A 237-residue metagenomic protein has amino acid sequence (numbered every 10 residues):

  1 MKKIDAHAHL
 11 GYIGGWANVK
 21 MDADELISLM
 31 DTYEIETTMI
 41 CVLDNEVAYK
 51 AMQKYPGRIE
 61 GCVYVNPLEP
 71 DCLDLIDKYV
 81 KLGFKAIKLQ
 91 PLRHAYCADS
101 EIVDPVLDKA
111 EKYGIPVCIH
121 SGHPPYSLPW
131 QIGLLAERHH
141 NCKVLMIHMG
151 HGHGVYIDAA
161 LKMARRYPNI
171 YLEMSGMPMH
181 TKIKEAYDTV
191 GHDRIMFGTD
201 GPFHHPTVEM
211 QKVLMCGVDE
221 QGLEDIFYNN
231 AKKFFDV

Functional and structural regions predicted by a protein language model:
M1-A6, V19-T37, H192-R194, T207-V237: Mid-to-C-terminal alpha-helical segments outside catalytic/metal-binding sites
H7, M30, Y79, I87 (+5 more regions): Conserved, mostly hydrophobic/aromatic
A8-H9, A17, D24-L43, E60-Y64 (+1 more regions): Divalent metal-dependent hydrolysis catalytic cores, especially in the metallo-beta-lactamase
H9-I13, L43-D44, Y64-L68, Q90-L92 (+4 more regions): Active-site beta-loop-alpha junctions enriched in small/polar residues
G15-V19, D99-E101: Short, solvent-exposed loop/turn segments at secondary-structure boundaries
D22-L29, V47-A51, L75-Y79, I102-V106 (+4 more regions): A general structural detector for well-ordered alpha-helical segments in enzyme core domains, enriched
E36, N45-C118, P124, R166 (+1 more regions): Active-site gating/metal-coordination segments in enzymes
D99-M196: Catalytic pocket-lining loop regions of alpha/beta-barrel enzymes, especially the amidohydrolase/enolase/GH5 lineages
